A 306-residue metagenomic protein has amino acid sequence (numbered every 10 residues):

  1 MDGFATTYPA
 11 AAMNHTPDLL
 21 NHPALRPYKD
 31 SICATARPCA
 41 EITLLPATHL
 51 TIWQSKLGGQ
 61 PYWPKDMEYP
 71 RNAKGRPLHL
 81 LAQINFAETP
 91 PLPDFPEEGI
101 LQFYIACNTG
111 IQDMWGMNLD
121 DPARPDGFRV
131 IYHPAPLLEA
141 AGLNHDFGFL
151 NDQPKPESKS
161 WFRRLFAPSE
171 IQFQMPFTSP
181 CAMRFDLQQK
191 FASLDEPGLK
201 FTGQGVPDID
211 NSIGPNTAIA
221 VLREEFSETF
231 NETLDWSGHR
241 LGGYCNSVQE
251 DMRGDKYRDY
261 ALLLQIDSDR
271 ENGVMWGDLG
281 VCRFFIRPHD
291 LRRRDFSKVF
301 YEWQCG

Functional and structural regions predicted by a protein language model:
F4-G306: Preference for intrinsically disordered or flexible, low-complexity segments and adjacent hinge/connector residues
